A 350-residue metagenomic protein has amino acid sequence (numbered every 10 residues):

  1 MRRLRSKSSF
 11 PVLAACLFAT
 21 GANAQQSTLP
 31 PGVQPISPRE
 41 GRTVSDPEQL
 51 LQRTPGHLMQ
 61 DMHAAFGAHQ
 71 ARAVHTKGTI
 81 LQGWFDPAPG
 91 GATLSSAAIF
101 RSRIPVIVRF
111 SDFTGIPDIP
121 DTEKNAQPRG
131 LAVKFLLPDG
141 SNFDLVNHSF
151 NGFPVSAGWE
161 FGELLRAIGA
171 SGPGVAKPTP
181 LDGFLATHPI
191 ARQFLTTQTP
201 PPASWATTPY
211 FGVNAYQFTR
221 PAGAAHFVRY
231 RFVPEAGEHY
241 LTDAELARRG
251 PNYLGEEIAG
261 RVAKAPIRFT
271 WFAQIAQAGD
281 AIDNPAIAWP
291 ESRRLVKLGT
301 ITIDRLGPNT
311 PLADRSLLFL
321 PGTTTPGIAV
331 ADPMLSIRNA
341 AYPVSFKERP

Functional and structural regions predicted by a protein language model:
R2-P11: Bacterial N-terminal signal peptides that target proteins for export
P11-A19: Bacterial N-terminal signal peptides
T20-A24: Sec/Tat signal peptide C-region and signal peptidase I cleavage site
Q25-P350: Active-site-adjacent core segments of small-molecule enzymes
